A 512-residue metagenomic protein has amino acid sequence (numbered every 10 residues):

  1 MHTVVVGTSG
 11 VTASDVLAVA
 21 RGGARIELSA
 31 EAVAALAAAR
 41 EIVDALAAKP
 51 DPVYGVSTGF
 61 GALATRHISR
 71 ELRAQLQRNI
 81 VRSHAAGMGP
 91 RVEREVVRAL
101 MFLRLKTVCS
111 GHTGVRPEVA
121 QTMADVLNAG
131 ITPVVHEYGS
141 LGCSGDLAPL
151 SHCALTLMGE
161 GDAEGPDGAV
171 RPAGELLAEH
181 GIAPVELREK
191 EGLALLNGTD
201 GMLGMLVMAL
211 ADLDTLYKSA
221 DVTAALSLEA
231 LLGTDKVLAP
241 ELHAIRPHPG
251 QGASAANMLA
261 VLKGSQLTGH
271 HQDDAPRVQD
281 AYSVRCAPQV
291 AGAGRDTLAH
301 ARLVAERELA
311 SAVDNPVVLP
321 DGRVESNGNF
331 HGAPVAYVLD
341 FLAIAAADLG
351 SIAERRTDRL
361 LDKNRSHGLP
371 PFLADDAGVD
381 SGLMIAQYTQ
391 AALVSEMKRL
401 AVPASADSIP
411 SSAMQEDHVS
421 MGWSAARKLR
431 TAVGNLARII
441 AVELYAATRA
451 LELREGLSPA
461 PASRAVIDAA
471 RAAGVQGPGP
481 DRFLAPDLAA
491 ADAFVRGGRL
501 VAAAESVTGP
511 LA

Functional and structural regions predicted by a protein language model:
M1-A35, A39-A47, S69, R73 (+1 more regions): C-terminal auxiliary extensions adjacent to catalytic cores
M1-V19, G23-P50, R70, Q77-V135: Glycine-rich, flexible loop motifs
A32-V33, F60-A64, H112, S140-L141 (+1 more regions): Conserved short loop/turn motifs at secondary-structure junctions
A48-P52, G130-H136, L150, P172 (+2 more regions): Hydrophobic alpha-helical context, especially transmembrane and signal-peptide helices
Y54-I68, L72-L76, S83-V108, H136-M158 (+2 more regions): FAD-binding core of FAD-dependent oxidoreductases, characterized by glycine-rich FAD pyrophosphate-binding loops
S110-N128, T132, C143-L147, D167-R188: Well-ordered mid-protein domain cores that form the structural environment of catalytic cofactors
A120, A124, S144-L150, Y217 (+3 more regions): Hydrophobic, well-ordered secondary-structure segments
